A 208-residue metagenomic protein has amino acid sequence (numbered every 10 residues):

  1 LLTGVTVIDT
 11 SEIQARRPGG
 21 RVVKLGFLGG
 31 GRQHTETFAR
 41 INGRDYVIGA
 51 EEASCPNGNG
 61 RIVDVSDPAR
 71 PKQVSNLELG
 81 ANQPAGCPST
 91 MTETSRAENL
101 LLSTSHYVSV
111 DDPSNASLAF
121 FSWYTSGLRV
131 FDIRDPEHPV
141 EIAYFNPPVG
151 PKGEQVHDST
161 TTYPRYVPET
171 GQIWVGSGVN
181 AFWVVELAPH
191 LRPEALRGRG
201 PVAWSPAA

Functional and structural regions predicted by a protein language model:
L1-A208: Feature marking well-ordered beta-strand scaffolds used for ligand recognition
